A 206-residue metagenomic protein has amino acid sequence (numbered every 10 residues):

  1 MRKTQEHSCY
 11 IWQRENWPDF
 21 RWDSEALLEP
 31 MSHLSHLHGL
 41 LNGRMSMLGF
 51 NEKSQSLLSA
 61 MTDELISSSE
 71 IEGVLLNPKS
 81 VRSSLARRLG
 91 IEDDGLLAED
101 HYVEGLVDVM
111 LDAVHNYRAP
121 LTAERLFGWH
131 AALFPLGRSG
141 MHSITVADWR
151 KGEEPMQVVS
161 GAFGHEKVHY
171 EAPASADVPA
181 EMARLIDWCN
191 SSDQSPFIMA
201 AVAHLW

Functional and structural regions predicted by a protein language model:
M1-W206: FIC/Doc superfamily catalytic core
